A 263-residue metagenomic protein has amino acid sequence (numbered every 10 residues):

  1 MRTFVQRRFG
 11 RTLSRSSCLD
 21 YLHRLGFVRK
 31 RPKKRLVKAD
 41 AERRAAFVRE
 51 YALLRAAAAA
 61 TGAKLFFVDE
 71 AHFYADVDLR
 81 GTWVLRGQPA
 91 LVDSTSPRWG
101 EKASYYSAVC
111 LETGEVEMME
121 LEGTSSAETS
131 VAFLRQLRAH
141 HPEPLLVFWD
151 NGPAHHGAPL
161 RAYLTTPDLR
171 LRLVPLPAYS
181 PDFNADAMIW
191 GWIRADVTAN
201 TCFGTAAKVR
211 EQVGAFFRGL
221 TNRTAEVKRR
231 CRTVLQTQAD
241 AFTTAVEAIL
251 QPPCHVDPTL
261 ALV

Functional and structural regions predicted by a protein language model:
M1, C18, D69, S107-A108 (+7 more regions): Generic structural signal for small/hydrophobic residues in well-ordered secondary structure, especially within
M1-K38, K64, A71-F73: Conserved short alpha-helical interface segments
R8, Y74, T124-S125, V147-R161 (+1 more regions): Acidic, metal-coordinating catalytic cores used for nucleic-acid/nucleotide bond scission and strand-transfer chemistry
F9-T12, V48-R135, T244-L250, C254-D257: Extended, low-complexity cationic-aromatic segments
S17, T61-L65, D186-V263: C-terminal anion-handling pockets and recognition modules
D20-A58, R80-G87: Basic, flexible linker segments flanking DNA-binding modules in nucleic acid-interacting mobile-element proteins
A41, D150-N151, A158, V174-T198 (+1 more regions): RNase H-like two-metal-ion nuclease catalytic core shared by retroviral integrases and related mobile-element nucleases
L91-W99, T165-A185, C202: RNase H-like polynucleotidyl transferase catalytic core
